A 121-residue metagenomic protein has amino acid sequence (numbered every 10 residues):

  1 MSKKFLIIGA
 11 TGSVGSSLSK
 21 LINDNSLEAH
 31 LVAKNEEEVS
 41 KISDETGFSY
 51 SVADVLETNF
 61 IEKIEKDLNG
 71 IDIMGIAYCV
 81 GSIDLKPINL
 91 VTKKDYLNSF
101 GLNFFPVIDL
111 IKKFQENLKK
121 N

Functional and structural regions predicted by a protein language model:
T11, G15-K20: N-terminal Rossmann NAD(P)H-binding glycine-rich loop of SDR-like oxidoreductase domains
S26-S40: Conserved glycine-rich Rossmann-like NAD(P)H-binding loop of the short-chain dehydrogenase/reductase
D44-N59: Rossmann-fold cofactor-recognition segment
L56-G70: Conserved Rossmann-fold cofactor-binding substructure of NAD(P)-dependent oxidoreductases
A77-L85: Conserved NAD(P)H cofactor-binding loop of Rossmann-fold oxidoreductase domains
P87-I88, D95-F100: Substrate-binding pocket helix/loop in short-chain dehydrogenase/reductase
I111-K112: A short, exposed helix-loop element centered on a Lys and neighboring polar residues
